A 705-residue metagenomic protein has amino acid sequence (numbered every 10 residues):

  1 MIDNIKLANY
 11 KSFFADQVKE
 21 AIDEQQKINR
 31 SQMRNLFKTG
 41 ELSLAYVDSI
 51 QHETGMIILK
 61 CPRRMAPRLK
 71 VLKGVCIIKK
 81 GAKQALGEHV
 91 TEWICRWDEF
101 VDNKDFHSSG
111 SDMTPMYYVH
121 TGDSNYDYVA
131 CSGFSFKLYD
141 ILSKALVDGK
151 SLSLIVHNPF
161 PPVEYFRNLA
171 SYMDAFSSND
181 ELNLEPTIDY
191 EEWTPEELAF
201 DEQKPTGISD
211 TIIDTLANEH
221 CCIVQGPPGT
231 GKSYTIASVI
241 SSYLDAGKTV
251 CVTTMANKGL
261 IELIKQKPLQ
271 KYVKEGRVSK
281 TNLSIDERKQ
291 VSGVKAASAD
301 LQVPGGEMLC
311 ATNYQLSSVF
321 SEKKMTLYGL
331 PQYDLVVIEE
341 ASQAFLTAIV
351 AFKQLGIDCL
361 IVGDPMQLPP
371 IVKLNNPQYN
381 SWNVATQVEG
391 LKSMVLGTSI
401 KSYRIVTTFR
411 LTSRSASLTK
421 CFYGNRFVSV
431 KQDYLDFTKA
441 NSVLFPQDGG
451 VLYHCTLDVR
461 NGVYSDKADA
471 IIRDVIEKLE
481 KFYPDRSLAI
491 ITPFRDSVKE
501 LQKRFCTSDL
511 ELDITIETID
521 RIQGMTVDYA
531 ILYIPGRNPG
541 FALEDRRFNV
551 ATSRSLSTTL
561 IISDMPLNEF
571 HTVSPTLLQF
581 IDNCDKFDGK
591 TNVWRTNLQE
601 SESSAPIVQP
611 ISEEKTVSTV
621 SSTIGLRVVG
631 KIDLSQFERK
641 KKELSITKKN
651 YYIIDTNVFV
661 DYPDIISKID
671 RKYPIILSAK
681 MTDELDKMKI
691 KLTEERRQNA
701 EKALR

Functional and structural regions predicted by a protein language model:
M1-K83, I476, I491-D496: Accessory interdomain/linker segments of ATP-dependent helicases and helicase-like nucleic-acid enzymes that mediate
I2-Y10, A15, P62-D214, E275-V278 (+2 more regions): Pre-ATPase regulatory/linker segments immediately N-terminal to the P-loop/RecA-like helicase/translocase core
V224, V252: Hydrophobic anchor at the beta1->P-loop junction of P-loop NTPases
K232: Conserved lysine of the Walker
T235, V239: Hydrophobic positions on the alpha1 helix immediately C-terminal to the Walker A/P-loop
A246, T254-K258, Y314-L316, L330-L644 (+2 more regions): Conserved helicase motor core of SF1/SF2 NTP-dependent helicases
K258-D286, R504-T507: Conserved helix-turn-beta segment of the N-terminal RecA-like "Helicase ATP-binding" lobe in SF1/SF2 helicases
E287-L309, I519-P535: Conserved motor-coupling elements within RecA-like helicase/translocase cores
